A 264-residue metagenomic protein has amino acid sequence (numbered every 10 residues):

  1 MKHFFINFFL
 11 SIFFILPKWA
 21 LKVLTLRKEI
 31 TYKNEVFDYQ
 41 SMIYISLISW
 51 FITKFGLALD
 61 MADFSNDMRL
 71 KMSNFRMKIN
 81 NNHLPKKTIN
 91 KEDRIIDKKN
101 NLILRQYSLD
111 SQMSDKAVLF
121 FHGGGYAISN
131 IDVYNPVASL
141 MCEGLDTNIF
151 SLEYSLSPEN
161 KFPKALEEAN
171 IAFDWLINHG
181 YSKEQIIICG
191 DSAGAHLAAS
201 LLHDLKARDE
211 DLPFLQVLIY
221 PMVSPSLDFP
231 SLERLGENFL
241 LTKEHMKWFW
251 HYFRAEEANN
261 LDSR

Functional and structural regions predicted by a protein language model:
M1-L109, N259: A glycine/proline-hinged amphipathic helix-loop "lid/cap" segment that gates access to hydrophobic ligand pockets
I6-I15, W19, E92-R264: Alpha/beta-hydrolase superfamily serine-hydrolase fold, recognizing
